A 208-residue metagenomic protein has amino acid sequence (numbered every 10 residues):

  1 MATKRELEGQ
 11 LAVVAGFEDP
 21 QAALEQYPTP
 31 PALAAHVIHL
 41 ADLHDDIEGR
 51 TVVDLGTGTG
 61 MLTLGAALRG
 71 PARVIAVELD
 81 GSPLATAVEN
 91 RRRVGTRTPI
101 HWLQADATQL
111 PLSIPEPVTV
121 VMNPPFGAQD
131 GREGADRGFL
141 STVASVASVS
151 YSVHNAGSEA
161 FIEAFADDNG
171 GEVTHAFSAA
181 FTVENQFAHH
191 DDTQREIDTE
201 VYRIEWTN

Functional and structural regions predicted by a protein language model:
M1-V53, L62: S-adenosyl-L-methionine
G56: Conserved S-adenosyl-L-methionine
T59-P71: Conserved SAM-binding loop of SAM-dependent methyltransferases across substrates and taxa, primarily the Class I
R73-E78: Conserved SAM-binding motif I beta-strand of class I
S82: Conserved Rossmann-like nucleotide-cofactor binding loop
A87-V88: Conserved SAM-binding loop
T96-A107: Conserved SAM-binding strand-loop segment of SAM-dependent methyltransferases
A107-R203: S-adenosylmethionine
